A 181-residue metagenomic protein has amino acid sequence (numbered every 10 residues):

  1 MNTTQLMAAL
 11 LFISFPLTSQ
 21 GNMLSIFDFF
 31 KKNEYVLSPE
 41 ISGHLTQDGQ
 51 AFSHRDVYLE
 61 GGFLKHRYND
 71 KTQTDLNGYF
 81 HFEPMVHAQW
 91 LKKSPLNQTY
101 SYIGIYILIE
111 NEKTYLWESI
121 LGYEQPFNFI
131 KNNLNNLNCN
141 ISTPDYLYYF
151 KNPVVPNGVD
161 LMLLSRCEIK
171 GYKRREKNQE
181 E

Functional and structural regions predicted by a protein language model:
N2-A9: Sec-dependent signal peptide recognition, specifically the positively charged N-region followed immediately by
S14-S19: N-terminal signal peptide c-region/cleavage motif recognized by signal peptidases
Q20-V36, K93-E181: Feature of secretome-associated and extracellular-like proteins
I41-T46, G78: A short, amphipathic beta-strand motif
G49, F63-K65, N111: Solvent-exposed strand-loop boundary residues in beta-sheet-rich modules
Q50-G62: Short, ordered, surface-exposed loop/turn motifs in non-cytosolic proteins
K65-K71, K113-W117: Surface-exposed loop/edge segments in extracytoplasmic proteins
Y68-A88: Glycine-centered loop-to-beta-strand initiation motif
